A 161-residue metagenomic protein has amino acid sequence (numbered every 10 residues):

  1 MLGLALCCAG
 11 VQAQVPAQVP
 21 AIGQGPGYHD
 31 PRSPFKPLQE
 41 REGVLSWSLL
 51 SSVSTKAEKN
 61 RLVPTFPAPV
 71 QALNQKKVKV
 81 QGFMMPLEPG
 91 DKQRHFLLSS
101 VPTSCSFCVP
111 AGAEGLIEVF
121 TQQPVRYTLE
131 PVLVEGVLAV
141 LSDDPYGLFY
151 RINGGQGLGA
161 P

Functional and structural regions predicted by a protein language model:
M1-A9: Bacterial N-terminal signal peptides
A13-P161: OB-fold and OB-like single-stranded nucleic-acid-recognition modules and their adjacent interaction interfaces
